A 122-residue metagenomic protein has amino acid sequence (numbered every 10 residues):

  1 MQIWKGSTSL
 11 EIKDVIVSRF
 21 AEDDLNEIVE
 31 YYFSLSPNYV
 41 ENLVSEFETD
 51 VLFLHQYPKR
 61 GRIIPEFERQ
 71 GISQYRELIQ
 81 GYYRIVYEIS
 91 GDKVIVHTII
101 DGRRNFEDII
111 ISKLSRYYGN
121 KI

Functional and structural regions predicted by a protein language model:
M1-E46: Arg/Lys-rich, positively charged N-terminal/basic patches that mediate binding to nucleic acids
M1-T8, Q80-R84, E88-I122: Enriched for short, Lys/Arg-rich terminal
D23-D24, D50, E77, D101: Acidic side chains
V44-S45, R60-I64, R116-Y117: Juxtamembrane/interface motifs at transmembrane-helix termini
T49, Y57-V94: Basic/aromatic recognition patch in beta-strand/loop cores that engages polyanionic ligands
